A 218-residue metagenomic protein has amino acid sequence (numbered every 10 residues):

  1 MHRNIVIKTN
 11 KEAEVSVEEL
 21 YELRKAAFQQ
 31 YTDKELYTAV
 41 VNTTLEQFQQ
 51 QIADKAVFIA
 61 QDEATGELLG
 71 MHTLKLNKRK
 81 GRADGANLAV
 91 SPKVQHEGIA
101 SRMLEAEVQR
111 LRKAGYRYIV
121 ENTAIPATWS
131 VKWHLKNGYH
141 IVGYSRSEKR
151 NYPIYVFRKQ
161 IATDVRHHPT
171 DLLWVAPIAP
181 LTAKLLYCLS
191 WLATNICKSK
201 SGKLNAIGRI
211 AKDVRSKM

Functional and structural regions predicted by a protein language model:
R3-E22: A short beta-loop-alpha structural element at the N-terminal edge of CoA-dependent acyl/N-acetyltransferase catalytic
E19-L23, Q47, R102, A106 (+1 more regions): Alpha-helical elements of Rossmann-like donor-binding domains used by nucleotide-donor carbohydrate transfer enzymes
Y21-A86, S91: Acetyl-CoA-dependent GNAT
N77, S91, Q95, N122-A124: Residue-level recognition of the GNAT/N-acetyltransferase active site
V90, H96-Q109, K136: Conserved acetyl-CoA-binding loop-helix of GNAT-fold acetyltransferases
L111-T123: Conserved GNAT acetyl-CoA-binding A-motif
N122-T123, L135-V156: Conserved catalytic-core motifs of GNAT/GCN5-like acyltransferases
S147-R209, D213-R215: C-terminal "cap" of GNAT-fold acetyltransferases
